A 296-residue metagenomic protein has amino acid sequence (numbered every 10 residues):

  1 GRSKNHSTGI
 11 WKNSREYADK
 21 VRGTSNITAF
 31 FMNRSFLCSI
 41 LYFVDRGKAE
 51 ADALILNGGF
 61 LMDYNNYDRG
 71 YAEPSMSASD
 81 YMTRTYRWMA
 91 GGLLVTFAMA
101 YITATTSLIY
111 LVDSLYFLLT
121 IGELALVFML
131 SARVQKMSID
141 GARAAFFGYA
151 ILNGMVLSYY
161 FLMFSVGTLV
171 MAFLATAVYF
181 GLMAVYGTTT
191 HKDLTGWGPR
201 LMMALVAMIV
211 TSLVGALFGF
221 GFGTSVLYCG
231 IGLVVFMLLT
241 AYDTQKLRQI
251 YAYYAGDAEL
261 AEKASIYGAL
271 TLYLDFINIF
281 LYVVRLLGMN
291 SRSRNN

Functional and structural regions predicted by a protein language model:
R2: A conserved amphipathic helix/loop scaffold that creates a polar/acidic microenvironment used either to coordinate
T8: Extended interaction regions within the primary functional domain
A18, R22-N296: A hydrophobic alpha-helical transmembrane-helix feature that marks the membrane cores and membrane-interface segments
